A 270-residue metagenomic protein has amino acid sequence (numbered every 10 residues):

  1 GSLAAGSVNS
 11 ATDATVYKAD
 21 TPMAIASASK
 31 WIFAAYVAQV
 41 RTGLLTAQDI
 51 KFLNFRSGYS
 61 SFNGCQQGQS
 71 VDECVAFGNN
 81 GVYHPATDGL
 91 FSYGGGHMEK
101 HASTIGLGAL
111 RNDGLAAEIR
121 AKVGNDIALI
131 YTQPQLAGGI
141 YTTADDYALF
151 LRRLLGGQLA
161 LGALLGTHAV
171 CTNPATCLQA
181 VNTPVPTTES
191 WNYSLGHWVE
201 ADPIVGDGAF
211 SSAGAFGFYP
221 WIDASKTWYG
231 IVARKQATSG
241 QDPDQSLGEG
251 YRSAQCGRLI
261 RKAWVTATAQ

Functional and structural regions predicted by a protein language model:
G1-Y17, Y219-D223, T227-R234: A short, well-structured edge-of-sheet supersecondary motif
A5-G95, A102, G106-L110: Active-site-proximal loop and beta-strand segments within enzyme catalytic domains
N9, G58-S60, M98, I140 (+4 more regions): Solvent-exposed loop/turn segments at secondary-structure junctions within structured extracellular/periplasmic domains
V16-Y17, L44-A47, Y141, T188-W191 (+2 more regions): Extracellular/periplasmic catalytic domains that process cell-envelope and extracellular macromolecules
A34-A35, I50, E99-S103, D145-R152 (+2 more regions): Solvent-exposed, polar/charged alpha-helical surfaces in well-ordered, non-transmembrane soluble domains, broadly
G64-Q66, E73-V75, V170-T172, T176-L178 (+1 more regions): Sequence contexts marking disulfide-bonded cysteines in secreted/extracellular proteins
G89-F91, G106-F210, A215: Penicillin-binding protein/beta-lactamase superfamily catalytic region
G206-Q270: Structured C-terminal helix/loop/strand segments within mature extracytoplasmic catalytic/sensor domains
